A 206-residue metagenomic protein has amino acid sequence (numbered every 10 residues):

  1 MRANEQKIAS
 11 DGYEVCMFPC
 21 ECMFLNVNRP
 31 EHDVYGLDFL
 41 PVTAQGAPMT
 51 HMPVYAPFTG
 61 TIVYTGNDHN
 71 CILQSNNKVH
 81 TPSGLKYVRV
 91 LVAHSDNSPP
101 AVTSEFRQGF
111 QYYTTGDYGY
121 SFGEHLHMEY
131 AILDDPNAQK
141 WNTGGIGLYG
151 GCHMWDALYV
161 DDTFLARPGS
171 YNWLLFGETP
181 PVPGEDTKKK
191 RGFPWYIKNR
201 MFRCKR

Functional and structural regions predicted by a protein language model:
M1-Q74, K78-T81, R107-Q108, D117 (+2 more regions): Surface-exposed, glycine-biased beta-strand/turn segments
G46-M49, D96-P100: Short alpha-helix capping/helix-loop boundary micro-motifs
T61-V63, A93-D96: Conserved positions in beta-strands of structured domains
G84-A93: A short macromolecule-binding patch
P99-F110: Acidic, glycine-anchored pre-beta loop/turn
G123-A131: Histidine-centered catalytic micro-motifs
A131-P168: Short peripheral tails and domain-boundary helices/loops at the edges of structured domains
K188-R206: Enriched but not universal
